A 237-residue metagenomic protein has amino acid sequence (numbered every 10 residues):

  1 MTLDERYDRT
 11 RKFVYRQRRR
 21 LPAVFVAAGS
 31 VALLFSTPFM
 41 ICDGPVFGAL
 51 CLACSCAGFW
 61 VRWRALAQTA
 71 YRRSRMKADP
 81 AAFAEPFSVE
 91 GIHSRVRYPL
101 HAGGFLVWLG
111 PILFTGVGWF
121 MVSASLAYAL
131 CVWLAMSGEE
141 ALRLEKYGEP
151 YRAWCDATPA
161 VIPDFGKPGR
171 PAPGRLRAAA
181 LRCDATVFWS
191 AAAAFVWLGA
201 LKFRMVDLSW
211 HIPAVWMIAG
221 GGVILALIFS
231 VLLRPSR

Functional and structural regions predicted by a protein language model:
M1-H93, F105-R237: Membrane-anchoring alpha-helices and their flanking helix-loop junctions
V96-P99: Histidine-centered phosphotransfer motif of kinases
